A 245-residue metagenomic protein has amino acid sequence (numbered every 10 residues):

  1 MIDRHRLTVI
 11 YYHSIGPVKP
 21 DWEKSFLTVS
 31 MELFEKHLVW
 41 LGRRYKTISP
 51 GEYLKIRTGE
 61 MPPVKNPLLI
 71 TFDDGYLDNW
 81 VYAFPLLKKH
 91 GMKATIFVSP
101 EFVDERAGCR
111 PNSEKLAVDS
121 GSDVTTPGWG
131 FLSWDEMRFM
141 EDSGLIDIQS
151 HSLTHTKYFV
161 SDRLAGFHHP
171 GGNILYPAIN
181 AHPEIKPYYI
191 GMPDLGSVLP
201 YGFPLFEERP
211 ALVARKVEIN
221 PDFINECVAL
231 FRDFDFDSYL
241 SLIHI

Functional and structural regions predicted by a protein language model:
M1-E52: N-terminal structural segment of carbohydrate-active enzymes
P17, S25-T28, E35, G51-C227: Active-site beta->alpha N-cap acidic-glycine motif
F231, D235, Y239-L240: Active-site cores of enzymes that catalyze phosphoryl transfer or operate on phosphate-rich substrates
I243-I245: Conserved small/polar residues in nucleotide/adenosyl-binding loops
